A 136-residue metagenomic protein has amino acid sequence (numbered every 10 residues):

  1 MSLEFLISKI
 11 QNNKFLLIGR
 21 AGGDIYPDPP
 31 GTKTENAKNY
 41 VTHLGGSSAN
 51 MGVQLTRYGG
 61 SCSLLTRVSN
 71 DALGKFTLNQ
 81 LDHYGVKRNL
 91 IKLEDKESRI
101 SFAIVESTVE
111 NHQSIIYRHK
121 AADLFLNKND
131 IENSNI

Functional and structural regions predicted by a protein language model:
M1-K33: Positively charged, low-complexity intrinsically disordered leader regions
K14, S61, K87: Residues at the starts of beta-strands that form the adenosine-phosphate
G31, G45, V53: N-terminal glycine-/serine-/threonine-rich phosphate-binding loop
T32-N36, N135: A glycine- and small-aliphatic-rich helix-loop capping segment at beta-alpha/alpha-beta transitions that lines
E35-G45: Short pre-catalytic strand/loop immediately N-terminal to key active-site residues, enriched for Gly-Thr
L44-S48, L73: Conserved donor sugar-nucleotide recognition element shared by glycan-biosynthetic enzymes
N50-S61, V105: Alpha-helix C-terminal capping segments
L65-I136: Conserved N-terminal subdomain of the carbohydrate kinase-like
